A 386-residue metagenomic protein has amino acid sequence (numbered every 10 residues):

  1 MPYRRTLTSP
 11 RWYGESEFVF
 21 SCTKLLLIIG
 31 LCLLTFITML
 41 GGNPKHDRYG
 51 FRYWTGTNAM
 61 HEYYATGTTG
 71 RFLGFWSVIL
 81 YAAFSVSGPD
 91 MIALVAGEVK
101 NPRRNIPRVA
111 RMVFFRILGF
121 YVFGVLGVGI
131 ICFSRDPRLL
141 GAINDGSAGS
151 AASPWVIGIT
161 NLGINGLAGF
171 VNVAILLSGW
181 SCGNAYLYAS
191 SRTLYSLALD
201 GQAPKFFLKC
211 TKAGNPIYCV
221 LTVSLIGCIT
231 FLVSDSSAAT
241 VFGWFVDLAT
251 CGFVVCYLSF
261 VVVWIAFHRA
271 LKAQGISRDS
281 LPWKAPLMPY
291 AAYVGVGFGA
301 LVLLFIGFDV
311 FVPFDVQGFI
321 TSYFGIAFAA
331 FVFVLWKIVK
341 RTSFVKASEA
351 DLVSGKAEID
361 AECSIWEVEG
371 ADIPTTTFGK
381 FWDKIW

Functional and structural regions predicted by a protein language model:
M1-P10, L25-C32, R48-Y53, V220-C228 (+1 more regions): Transmembrane alpha-helical segments of multi-pass small-molecule transport proteins
R11-C22, V171, L232-F260, V310-F324: Transmembrane helix-loop boundary segments of multi-pass membrane transporters
V19-F20, K209-G214, Y257-S322, K346-L352: C-terminal membrane-solvent junction of multi-pass transporters and transport-like membrane proteins
C22-G166: Helix-loop-helix junctions that connect adjacent transmembrane segments in multi-pass membrane transporters
C22-L34, I117, W283-V296, S354-E362: Small-residue-rich segments of transmembrane alpha-helices in multi-pass membrane proteins, especially helix faces
A65, V109, F115-N184, A203-A249: TM-loop-TM module centered on a large, flexible mid-protein loop between adjacent transmembrane helices in multi-pass
Y81, V86-V99, N165-K205, V246-T250 (+2 more regions): Membrane-helix boundary/coupling elements in multi-pass transport proteins
S277, S343-W386: Non-transmembrane, juxtamembrane loop and terminal tail segments of multi-pass eukaryotic membrane proteins
